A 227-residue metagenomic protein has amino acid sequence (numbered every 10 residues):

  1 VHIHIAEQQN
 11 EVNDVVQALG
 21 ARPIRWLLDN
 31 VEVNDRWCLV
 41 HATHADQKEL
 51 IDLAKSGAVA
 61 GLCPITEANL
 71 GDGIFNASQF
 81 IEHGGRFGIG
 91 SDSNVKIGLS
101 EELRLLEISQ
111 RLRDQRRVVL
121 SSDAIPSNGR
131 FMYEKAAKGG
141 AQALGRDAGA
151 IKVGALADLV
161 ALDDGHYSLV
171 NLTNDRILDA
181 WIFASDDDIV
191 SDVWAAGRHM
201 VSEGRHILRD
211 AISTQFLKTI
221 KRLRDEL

Functional and structural regions predicted by a protein language model:
V1-V59, L70-F87: Histidine/acidic residue-rich metal-binding segments in metalloenzymes
H4, L39, L53, A60 (+4 more regions): Conserved, mostly hydrophobic/aromatic
A6-E7, P64-N69, D92-V95: Short, acidic/turn-prone active-site loops that include or flank metal/cofactor- and phosphate-binding residues
D29-R36, S78-H166: His/Asp/Glu-enriched, well-ordered alpha-helical/loop segment that forms or immediately abuts the divalent-metal
L39-H41, L62-I65, I89-S91, A196 (+1 more regions): Thr-Gly-centered strand-to-loop micro-motif
D52-C63, L217-K221: Short, electropositive alpha-helical surface patch
N69-I74, G98-S100, L172: Short, charged, surface-exposed secondary-structure boundary motifs
F131-L227: Active-site microenvironment of metallo-dependent hydrolases
